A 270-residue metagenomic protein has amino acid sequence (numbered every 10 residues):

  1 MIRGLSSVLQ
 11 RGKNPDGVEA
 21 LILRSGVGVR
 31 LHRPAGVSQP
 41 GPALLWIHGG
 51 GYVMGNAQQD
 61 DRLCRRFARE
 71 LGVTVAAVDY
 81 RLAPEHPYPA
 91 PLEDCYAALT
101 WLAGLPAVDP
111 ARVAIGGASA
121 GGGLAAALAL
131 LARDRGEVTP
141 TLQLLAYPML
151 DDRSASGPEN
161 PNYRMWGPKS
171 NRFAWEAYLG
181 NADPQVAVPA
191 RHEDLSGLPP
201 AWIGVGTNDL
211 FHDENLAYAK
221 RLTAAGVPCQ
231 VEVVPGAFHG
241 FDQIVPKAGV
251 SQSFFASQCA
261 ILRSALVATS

Functional and structural regions predicted by a protein language model:
M1-K13: Alpha-helical membrane-targeting segments
L9, E19-S270: Alpha/beta-hydrolase superfamily serine-hydrolase fold, recognizing
N14-V18: A short, amphipathic edge element
